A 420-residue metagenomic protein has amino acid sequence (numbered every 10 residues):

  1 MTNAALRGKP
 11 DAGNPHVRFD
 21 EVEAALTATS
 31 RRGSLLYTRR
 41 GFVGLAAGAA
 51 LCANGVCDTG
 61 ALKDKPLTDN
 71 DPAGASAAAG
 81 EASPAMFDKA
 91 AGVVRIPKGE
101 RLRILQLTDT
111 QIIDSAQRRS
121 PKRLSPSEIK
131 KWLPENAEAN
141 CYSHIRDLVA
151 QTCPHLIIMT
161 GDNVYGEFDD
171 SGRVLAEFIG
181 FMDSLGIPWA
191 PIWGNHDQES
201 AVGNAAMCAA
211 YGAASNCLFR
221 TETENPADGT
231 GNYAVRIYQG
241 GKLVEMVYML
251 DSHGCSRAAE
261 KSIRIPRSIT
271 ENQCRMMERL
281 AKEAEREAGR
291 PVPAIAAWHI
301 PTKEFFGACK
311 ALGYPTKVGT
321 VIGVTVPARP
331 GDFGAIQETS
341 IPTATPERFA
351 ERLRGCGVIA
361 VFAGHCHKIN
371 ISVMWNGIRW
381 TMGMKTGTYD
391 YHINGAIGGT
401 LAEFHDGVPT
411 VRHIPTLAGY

Functional and structural regions predicted by a protein language model:
Y37-A49: N-terminal secretory signal peptides and thylakoid transit peptides that target proteins across membranes
P66-R173: N-terminal active-site segment of His-dependent metallophosphoesterases
D71-V94, K98, A234-Q239, V247 (+3 more regions): Binuclear metal-dependent phosphoesterase catalytic core
A82-I96, A176-G289, G399-H405: Extended active-site neighborhood of metal-dependent phosphoesterases/phosphodiesterases
D109-Q117, L124-P134, T152-R173, D183-N232 (+5 more regions): Active-site neighborhood of divalent metal-dependent phosphoester/pyrophosphate hydrolases
Q111-A116, Y165-F168, P191-G203, C255-A258 (+3 more regions): Active-site environment of divalent metal-dependent phosphoester hydrolases
T152-H155, M246-M249, S262-N370: His/acidic metal-ligating clusters that form di-metal
